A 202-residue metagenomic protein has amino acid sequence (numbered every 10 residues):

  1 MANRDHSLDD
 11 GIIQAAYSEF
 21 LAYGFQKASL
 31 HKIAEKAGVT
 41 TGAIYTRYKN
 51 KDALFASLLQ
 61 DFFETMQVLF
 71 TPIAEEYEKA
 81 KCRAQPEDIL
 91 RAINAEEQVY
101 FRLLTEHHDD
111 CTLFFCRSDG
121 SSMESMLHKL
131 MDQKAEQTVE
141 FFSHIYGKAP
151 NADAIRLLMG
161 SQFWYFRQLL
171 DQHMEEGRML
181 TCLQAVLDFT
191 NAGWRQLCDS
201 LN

Functional and structural regions predicted by a protein language model:
M1-R4, N202: N-terminal intrinsically disordered/low-complexity leader segments
G11, A15, E19-A53, S57: Helix-turn-helix
L30, Q60-Q67, P72-A74: Short, basic, alpha-helical segments at the C-terminal edge of helix-turn-helix-like DNA-binding modules
S57, T71-T105: Hydrophobic alpha-helical connector segments
A80-P86, F114-S121: Short linear capping/connector segments at secondary-structure termini
E96-E106, D119-I145, D153-G160: Amphipathic alpha-helical packing segments from all-alpha helical-bundle domains
E106, E136-E140, I155-N202: C-terminal peripheral helix-coil segments that are non-catalytic and often amphipathic
